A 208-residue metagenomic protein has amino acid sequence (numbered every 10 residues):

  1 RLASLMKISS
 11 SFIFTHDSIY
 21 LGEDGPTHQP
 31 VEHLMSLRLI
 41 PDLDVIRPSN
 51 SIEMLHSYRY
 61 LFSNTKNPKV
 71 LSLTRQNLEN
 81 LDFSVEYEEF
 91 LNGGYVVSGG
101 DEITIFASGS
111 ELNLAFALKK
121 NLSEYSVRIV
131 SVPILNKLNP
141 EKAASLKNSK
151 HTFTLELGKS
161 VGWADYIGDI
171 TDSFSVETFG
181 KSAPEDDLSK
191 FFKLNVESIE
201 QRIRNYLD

Functional and structural regions predicted by a protein language model:
R1-L21, P26-L34, P140-E141: Thiamine diphosphate
L2, S36, Y60, D165: Hydrophobic/aromatic ligand-binding patch that stacks against planar heteroaromatic rings of cofactors or nucleotides
S10, D44-V45: Hydrophobic beta-strand scaffold residues
F14-H16, S49, L73: Glycine-rich, histidine-containing beta strand-loop boundary motifs that form or position
Y20-P30, L39, S63-D208: Thiamine diphosphate
R47-N64: Conserved glycine-bearing catalytic or ligand-binding loops at nucleotide- and phosphate-handling centers of large
